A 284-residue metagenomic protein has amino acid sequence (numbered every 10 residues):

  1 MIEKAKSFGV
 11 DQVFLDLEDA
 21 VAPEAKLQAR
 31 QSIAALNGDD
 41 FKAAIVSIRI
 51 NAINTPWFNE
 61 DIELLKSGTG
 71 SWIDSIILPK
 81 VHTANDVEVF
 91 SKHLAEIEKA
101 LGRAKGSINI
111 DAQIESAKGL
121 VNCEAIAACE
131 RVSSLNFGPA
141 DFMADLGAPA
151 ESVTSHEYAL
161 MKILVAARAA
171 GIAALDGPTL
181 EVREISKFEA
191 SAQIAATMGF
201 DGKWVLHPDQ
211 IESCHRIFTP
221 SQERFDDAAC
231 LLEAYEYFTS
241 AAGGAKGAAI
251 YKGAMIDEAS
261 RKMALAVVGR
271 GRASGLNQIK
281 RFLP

Functional and structural regions predicted by a protein language model:
M1-P284: Expand to "…catalyze enediolate/carbanion chemistry for C-C bond making/breaking, isomerization, decarboxylation
